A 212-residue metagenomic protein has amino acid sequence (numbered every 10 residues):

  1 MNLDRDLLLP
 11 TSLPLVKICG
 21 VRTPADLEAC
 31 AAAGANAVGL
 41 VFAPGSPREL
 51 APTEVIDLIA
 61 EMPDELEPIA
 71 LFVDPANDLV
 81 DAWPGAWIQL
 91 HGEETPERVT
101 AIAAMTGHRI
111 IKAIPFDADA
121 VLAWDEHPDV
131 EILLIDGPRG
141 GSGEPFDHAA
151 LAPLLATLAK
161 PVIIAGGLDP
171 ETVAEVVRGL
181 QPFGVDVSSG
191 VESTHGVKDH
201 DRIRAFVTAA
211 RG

Functional and structural regions predicted by a protein language model:
M1-G212: Conserved N-terminal beta1-alpha1 strand-loop-helix module at the mouth
